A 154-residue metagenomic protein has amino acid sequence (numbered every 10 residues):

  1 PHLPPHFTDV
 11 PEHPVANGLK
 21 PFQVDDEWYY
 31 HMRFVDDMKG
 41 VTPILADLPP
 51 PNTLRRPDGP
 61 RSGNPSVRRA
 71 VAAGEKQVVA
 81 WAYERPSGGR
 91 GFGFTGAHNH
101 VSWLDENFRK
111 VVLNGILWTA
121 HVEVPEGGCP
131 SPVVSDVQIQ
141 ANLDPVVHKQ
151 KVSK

Functional and structural regions predicted by a protein language model:
P1-P57, G128-K154: An acidic, glycine-rich "communication" segment
P51-K154: Extracellular ligand-binding/catalytic regions of CAZymes and related secreted enzymes and adhesion modules
